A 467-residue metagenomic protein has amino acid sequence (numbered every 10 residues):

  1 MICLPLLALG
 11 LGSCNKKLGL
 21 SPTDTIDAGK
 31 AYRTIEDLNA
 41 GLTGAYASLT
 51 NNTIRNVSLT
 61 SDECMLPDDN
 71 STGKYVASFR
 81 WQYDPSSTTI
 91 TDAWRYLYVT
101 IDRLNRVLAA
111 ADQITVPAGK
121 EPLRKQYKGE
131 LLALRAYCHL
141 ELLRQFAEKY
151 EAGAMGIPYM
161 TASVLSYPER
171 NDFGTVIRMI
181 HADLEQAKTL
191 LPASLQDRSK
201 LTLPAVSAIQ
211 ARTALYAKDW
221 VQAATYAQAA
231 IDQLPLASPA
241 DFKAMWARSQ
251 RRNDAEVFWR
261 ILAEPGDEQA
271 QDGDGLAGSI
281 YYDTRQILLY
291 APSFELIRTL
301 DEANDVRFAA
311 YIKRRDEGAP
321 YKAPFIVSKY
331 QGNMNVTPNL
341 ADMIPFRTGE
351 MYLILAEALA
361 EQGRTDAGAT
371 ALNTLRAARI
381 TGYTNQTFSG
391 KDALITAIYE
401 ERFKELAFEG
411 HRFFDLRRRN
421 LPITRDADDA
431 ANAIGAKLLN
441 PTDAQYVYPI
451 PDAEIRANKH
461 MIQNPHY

Functional and structural regions predicted by a protein language model:
C14-S58, W246, D301, T384 (+1 more regions): Membrane-proximal, proline-rich intrinsically disordered regions
N56-G73, E148-G153, S194-D274, Q386-D392: Short, surface-exposed recognition loops and adjoining beta-strand edges that mediate ligand/DNA contacts, enriched
Y75-Q145, N171, L184, T189-S194 (+3 more regions): Conserved, well-structured interaction surfaces
I101-L104, I177, L184, A227 (+2 more regions): Inward-facing hydrophobic residues that define packing positions of alpha-helical scaffold repeats
A224-T348, T381, E405, G410 (+4 more regions): Hydrophobic-face positions in mid-chain alpha helices that act as interaction patches
